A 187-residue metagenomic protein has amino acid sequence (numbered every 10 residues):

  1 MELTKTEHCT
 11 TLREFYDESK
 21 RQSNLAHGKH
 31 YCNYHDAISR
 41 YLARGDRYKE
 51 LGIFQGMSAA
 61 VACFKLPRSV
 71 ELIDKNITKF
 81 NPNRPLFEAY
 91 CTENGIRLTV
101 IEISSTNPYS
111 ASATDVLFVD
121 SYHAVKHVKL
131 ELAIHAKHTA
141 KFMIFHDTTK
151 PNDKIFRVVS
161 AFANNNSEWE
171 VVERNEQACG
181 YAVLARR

Functional and structural regions predicted by a protein language model:
M1-R187: A short alpha-helical cap/connector motif
